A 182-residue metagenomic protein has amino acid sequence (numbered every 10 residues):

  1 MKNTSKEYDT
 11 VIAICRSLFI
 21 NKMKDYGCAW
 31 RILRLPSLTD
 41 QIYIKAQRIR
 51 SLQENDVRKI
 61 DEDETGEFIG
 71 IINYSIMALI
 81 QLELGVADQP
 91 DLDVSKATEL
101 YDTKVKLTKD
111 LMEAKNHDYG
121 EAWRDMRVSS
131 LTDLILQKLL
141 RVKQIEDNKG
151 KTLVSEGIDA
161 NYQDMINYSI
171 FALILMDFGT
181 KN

Functional and structural regions predicted by a protein language model:
M1-N182: Intrinsically disordered, low-complexity regulatory regions that flank transcription factor DNA-binding cores
